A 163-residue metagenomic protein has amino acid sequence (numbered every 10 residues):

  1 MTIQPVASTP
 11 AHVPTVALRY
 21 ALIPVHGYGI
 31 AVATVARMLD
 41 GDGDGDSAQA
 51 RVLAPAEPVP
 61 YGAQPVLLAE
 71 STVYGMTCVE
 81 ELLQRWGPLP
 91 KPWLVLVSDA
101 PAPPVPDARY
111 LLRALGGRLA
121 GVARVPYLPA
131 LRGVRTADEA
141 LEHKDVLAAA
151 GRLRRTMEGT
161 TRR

Functional and structural regions predicted by a protein language model:
M1-A21, A150-T161: Extreme N-terminal, non-catalytic leader segments that precede Walker-type/kinase nucleotide-binding cores
S8-P10, R37-G62, G75: A short, well-structured beta->alpha microelement
L18-D46: Glycine-rich phosphate-binding P-loop
V35-R37, E81, P106-R118: Short, aromatic/basic amphipathic alpha-helical patches
Q49-S71, L82-V95: Inter-motif core of Ras-like GTPase G domains
L96-P103, L128-A130: Short beta-alpha junction loops
Y110-A140: Beta-strand-loop-alpha "switch" segments that mediate conformational coupling across diverse proteins
T136-G151: C-terminal boundary of histidine-terminating zinc-finger modules
